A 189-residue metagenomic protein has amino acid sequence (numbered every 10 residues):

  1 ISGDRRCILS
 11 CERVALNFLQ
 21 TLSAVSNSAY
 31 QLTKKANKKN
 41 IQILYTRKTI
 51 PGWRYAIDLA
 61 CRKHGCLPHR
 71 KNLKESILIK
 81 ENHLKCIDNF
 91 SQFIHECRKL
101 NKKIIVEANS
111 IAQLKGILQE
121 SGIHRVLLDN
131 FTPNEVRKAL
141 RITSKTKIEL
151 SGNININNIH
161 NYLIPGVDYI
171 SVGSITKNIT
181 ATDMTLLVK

Functional and structural regions predicted by a protein language model:
I1-E120, R125, N134-I142, E149-L150 (+3 more regions): Acidic/glycine-rich phosphate/pyrophosphate-binding loops and surrounding catalytic core that coordinate Mg2+
L128-D129, I148-I154, V172-S174: Glycine-rich beta-strand-to-loop/alpha-helix junction loops that act as flexible
T185-K189: Active-site loop ensemble at the mouth of alpha/beta enzyme cores that anchors a bound cofactor
